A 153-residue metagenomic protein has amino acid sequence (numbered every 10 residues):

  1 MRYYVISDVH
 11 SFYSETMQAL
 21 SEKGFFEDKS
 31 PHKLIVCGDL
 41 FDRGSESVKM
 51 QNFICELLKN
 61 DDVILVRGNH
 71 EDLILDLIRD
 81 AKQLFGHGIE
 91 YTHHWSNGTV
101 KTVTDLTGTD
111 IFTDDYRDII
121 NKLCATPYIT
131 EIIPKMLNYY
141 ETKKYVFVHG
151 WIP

Functional and structural regions predicted by a protein language model:
M1-F53: N-terminal active-site segment of His-dependent metallophosphoesterases
M1-Y4, Y140-V146: Beta-strand-turn-beta hairpins that frame and shape the catalytic cleft of phosphate-ester-processing enzymes
D8, D39, G68-N69, T102 (+1 more regions): Divalent metal-coordination and catalytic microenvironments
H10-S11, E71-D72, I152-P153: Short, solvent-exposed loop/turn segments at secondary-structure junctions
K23-S30, K59-N60, Y140-T142: Glycine-rich phosphate-binding loop signature in dinucleotide/nucleotide-binding domains
H32, V63, Y145: Short, conserved active-site loop motifs that form the nucleotide-linked donor/cofactor pocket
G44-N138: Active-site neighborhood of divalent metal-dependent phosphoester bond hydrolases
G98, T102, K144, V148-P153: Acidic, glycine-rich loop-and-strand cores that form catalytic or ligand-binding grooves in diverse globular domains
